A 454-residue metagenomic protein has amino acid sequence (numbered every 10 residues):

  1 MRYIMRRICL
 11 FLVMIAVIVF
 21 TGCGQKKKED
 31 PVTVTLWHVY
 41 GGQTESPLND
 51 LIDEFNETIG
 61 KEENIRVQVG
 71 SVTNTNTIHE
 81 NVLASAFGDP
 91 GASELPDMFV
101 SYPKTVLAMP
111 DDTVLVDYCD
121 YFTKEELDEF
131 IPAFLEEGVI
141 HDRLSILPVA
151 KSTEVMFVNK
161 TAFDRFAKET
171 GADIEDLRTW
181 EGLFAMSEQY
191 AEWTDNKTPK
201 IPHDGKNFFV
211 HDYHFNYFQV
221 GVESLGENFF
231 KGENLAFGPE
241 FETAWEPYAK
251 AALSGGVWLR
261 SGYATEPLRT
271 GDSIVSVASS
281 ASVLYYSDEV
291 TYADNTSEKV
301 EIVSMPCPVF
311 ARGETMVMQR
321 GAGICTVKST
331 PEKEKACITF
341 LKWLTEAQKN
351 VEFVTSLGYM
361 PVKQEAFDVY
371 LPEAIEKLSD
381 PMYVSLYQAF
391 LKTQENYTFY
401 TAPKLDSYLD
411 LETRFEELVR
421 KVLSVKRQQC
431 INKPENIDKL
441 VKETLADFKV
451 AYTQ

Functional and structural regions predicted by a protein language model:
G42-R66: Short, polar/charged alpha-helical segment
K61-A133, R165-F166, I274-V275, A293-T296: Extracytoplasmic "Venus flytrap"/periplasmic binding protein-like
F87, A249-G256, A293-E365: Extracytoplasmic/periplasmic substrate-recognition and gating elements
V100-V155, F184-M186, K200, K299-P308: Hinge/lid segment of periplasmic solute-binding proteins
D120-F130, E175, I201-P202, F208 (+5 more regions): Short, solvent-exposed loop/beta-turn-alpha elements that line the ligand-binding surface or hinge of extracytoplasmic
H141-V149, E154, E181-E233: Extracytoplasmic/periplasmic solute-binding protein
F184-A191, F230-G262, V303-C307: Glycine-centered hinge/linker elements that transmit conformational signals in sensory and ligand-binding systems
E376, Q388-Q454: Conserved C-terminal helix/tail region of periplasmic/extracytoplasmic solute-binding proteins
